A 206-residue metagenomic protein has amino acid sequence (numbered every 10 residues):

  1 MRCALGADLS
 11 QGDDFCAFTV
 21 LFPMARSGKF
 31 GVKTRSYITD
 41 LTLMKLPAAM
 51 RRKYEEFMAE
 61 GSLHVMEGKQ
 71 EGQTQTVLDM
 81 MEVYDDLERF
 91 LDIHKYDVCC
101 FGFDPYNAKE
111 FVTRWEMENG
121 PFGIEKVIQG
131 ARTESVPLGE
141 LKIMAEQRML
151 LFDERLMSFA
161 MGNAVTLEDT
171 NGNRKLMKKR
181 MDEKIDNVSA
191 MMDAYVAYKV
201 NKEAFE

Functional and structural regions predicted by a protein language model:
M1-Q129, S135, G139, R155-E206: RNase H-like, metal-dependent nuclease domains and their acidic two-metal-ion catalytic environment used
V98, Q147-R148: Short low-complexity stretches enriched in small and charged residues
L138-Q147: Short, surface-exposed amphipathic charged segments that create phosphate/polyanion-binding patches used for binding
F152: Short acidic/His-enriched helical or mixed secondary-structure segments at domain edges of catalytic enzymes and some
